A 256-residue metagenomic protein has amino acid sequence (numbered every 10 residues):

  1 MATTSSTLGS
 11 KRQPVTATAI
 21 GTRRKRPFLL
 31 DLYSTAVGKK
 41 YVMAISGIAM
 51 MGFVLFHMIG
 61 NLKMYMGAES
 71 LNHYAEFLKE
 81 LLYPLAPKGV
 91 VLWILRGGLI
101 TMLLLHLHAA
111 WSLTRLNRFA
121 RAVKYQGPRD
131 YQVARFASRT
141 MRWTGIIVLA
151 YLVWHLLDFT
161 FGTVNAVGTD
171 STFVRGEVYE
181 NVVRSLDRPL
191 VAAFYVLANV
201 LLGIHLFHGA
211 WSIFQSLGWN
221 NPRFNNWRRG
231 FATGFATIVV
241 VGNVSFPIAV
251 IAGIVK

Functional and structural regions predicted by a protein language model:
A2-K256: Membrane-embedded alpha-helical bundles that constitute the cytochrome b-like, heme-associated redox core of multi-pass
